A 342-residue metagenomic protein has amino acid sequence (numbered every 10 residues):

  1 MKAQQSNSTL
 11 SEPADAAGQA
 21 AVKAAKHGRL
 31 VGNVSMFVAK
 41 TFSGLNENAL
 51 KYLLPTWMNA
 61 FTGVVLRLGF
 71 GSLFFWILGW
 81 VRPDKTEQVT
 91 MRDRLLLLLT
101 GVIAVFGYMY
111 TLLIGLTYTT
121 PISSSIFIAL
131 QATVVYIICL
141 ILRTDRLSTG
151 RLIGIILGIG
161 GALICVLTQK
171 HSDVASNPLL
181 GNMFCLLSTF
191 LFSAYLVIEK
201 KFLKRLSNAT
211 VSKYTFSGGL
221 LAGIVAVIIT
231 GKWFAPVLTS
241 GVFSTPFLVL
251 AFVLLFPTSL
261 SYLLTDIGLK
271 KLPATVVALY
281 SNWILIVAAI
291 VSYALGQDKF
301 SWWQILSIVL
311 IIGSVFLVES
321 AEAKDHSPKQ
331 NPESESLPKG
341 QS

Functional and structural regions predicted by a protein language model:
K2-L66, V174-K201, V225, Q330-S342: Glycine-/small-residue-enriched transmembrane alpha-helix faces in small-molecule transporters and effluxers
L30-S35, F61-I77, L99, G154-G160 (+4 more regions): Hydrophobic alpha-helical transmembrane segments of multi-pass integral membrane proteins, especially transporters
T41-G44, G101-F106, Y110, T133-I137 (+7 more regions): Hydrophobic/small/kink-forming positions within alpha-helical transmembrane segments of polytopic membrane proteins
F42-S43, E47, W76-I128, Y136 (+2 more regions): Specific transmembrane alpha-helical segments of multi-pass solute transporters/efflux pumps, especially DMT/EamA
N48-T56, T117, V166-P178, T230-T245 (+1 more regions): Membrane-interface helix termini and inter-helical loops of multi-pass transporters
L53, G63, R67, G115 (+7 more regions): Hydrophobic/aromatic residues within transmembrane alpha-helices of multi-pass small-molecule transporters
F74, G79, Q131-I156, I286-L306: C-terminal transmembrane-helix exit sites in multi-pass transporters
F75, L147-Q169, N282, W303-E322: Hydrophobic transmembrane alpha-helices of multi-pass small-molecule transport proteins
